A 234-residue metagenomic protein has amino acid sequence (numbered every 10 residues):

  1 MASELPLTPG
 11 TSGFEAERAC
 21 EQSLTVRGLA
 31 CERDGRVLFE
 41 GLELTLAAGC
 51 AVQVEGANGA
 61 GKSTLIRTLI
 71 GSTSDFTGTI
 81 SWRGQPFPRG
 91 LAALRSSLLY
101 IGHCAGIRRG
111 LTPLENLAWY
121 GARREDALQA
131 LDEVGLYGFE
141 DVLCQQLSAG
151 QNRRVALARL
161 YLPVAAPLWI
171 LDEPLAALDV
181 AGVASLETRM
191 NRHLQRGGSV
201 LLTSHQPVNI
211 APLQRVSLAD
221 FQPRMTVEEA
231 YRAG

Functional and structural regions predicted by a protein language model:
L24-V26, L38-G41: Conserved structural motif at the start of ABC-family nucleotide-binding domains
E55-A57: The feature captures the beta-strand-to-loop junction immediately N-terminal to the Walker
I70: Helix-to-loop junction immediately C-terminal to a conserved catalytic motif
S74-L94: Conserved ABC transporter NBD signature motif
Y100, C104, R109-D126: Q-loop/switch helix immediately C-terminal to the Walker
E125-F139, A158: Conserved ABC ATPase "signature" region
L143-N152: Conserved ABC ATPase signature
W169-E173: Catalytic Walker B motif of ABC-type/P-loop ATPase nucleotide-binding domains
